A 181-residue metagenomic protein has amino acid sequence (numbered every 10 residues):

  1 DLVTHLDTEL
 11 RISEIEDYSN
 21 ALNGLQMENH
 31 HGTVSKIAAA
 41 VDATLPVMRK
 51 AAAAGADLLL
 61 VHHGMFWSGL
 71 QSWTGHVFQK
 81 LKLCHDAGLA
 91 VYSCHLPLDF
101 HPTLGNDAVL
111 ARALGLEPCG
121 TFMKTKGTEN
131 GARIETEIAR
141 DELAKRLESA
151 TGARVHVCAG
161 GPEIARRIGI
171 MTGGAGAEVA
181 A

Functional and structural regions predicted by a protein language model:
D1-A181: Hydrophobic structural segments
